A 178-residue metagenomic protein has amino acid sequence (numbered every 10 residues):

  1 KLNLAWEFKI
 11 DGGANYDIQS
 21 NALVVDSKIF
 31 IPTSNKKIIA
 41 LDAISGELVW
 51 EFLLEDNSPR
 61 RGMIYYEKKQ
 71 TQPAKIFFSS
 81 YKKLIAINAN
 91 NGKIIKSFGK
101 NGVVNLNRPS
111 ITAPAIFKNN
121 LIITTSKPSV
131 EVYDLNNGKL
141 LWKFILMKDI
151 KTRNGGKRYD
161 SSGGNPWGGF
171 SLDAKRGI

Functional and structural regions predicted by a protein language model:
K1, I31-P32, K37-I39: Extended, small/polar residue-biased N-terminal targeting/export presequences and adjacent propeptide/linker tracts
K1, K82-K83, N88-A89: Short aromatic-glycine motifs in intrinsically disordered, low-complexity regions
K1-D17, E47-L54, K93-L106, K139-K148 (+1 more regions): Aromatic (tryptophan-biased) beta-strands that constitute blades/sheets of beta-rich domains
K9, A40-G46, Y66: Structural core of flavin- and non-heme-iron oxidoreductases, emphasizing the beta-strand/alpha-helix scaffold
N15-S34, D56-L84, R108-V130, G156-I178: Repeat-blade elements of multi-bladed beta-propeller folds
I31, I44, F52: Active-site cofactor/substrate anionic-group-binding motifs, chiefly glycine- and Lys/Arg-rich phosphate-binding loops
I38-L41, L84-I87, V130-V132: Generic short beta-strand
D42-S45, N88-N91, G99, D134-N137: Short loop/turn segments that connect beta-strands within beta-propeller blades
